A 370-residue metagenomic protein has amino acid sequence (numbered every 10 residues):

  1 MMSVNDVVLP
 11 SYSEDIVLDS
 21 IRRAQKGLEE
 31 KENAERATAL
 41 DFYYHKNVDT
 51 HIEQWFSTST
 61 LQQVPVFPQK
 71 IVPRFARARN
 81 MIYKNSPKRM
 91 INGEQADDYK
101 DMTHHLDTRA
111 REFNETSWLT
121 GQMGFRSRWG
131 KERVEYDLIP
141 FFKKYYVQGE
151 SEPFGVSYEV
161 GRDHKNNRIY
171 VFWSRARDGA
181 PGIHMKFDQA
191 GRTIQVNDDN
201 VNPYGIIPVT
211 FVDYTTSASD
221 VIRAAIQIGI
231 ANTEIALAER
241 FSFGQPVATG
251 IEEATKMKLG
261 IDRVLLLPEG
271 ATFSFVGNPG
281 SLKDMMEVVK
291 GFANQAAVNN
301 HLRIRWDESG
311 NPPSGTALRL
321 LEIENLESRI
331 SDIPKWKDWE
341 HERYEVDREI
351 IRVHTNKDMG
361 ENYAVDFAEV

Functional and structural regions predicted by a protein language model:
M1-R133: Extended, helix-rich architectural segments
D98-A110, D284-V288, F292, D332-W339 (+1 more regions): Short amphipathic alpha-helical segments
E115-T120, G124-F211: Extended, regular secondary-structure scaffolds
R192-E324, Y363-A368: Extended, charged amphipathic alpha-helical segments
G270, E342-E349, G360-A364: Active-site lining segments that contact anionic ligands and/or coordinate catalytic metals
A297-H301, E345-N356: Hydrophobic alpha-helix feature that most strongly marks membrane-spanning transmembrane helices and their immediate
I323-K335: Glycine-rich and small/hydrophobic secondary-structure elements
D338, V353-V370: Extended amphipathic alpha-helical segments with heptad-repeat/coiled-coil character used for oligomerization, fusion
